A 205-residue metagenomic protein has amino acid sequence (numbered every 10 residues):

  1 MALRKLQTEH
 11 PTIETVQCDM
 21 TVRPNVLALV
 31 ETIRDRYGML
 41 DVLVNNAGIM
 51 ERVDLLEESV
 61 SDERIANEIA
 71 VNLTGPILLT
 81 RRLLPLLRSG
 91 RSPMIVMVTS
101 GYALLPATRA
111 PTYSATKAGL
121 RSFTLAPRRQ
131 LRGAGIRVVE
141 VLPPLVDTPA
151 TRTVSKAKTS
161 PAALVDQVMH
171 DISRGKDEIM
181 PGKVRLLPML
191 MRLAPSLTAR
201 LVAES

Functional and structural regions predicted by a protein language model:
H10-I13, T32-N45, E51-R52: A glycine-rich helix->loop->beta "capping" turn within Rossmann-like NAD(P)(H)-dependent oxidoreductase domains
Q17-A28: The beta1-alpha1 cofactor-binding region of Rossmann-like NAD(H)/NADP(H)-dependent oxidoreductases
L27, M50-A66, R109: Conserved mid-core segment of classical short-chain dehydrogenase/reductases
T80, T116: Active-site helix of classical SDR
S100: Residue(s) in the substrate-gating loop at a strand-loop-helix junction that position the organic substrate next
P106-S114, A126: Active-site loop-to-helix junction immediately N-terminal to the catalytic Tyr of the SDR YXXXK motif in Rossmann-fold
E140, R152-R192: C-terminal helical subdomain
